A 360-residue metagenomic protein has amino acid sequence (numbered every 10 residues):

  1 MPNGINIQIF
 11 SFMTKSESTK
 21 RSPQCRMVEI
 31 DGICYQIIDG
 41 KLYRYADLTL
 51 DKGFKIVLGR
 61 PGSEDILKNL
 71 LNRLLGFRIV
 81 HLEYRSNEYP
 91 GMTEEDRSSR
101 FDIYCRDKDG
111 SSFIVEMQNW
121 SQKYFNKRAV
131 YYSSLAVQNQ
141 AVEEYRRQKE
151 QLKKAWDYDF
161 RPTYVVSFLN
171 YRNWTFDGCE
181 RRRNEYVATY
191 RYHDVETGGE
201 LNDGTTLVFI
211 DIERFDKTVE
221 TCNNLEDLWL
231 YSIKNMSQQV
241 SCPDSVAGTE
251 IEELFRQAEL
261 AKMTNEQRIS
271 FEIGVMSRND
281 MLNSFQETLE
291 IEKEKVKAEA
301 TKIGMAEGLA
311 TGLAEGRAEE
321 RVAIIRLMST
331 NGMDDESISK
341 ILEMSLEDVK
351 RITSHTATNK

Functional and structural regions predicted by a protein language model:
P2-T206, D216, K295: Accessory alpha/beta interaction modules
I7-I9, T14-Y43, F113-Q118, E220 (+1 more regions): Short, charged alpha-helical interaction segments and adjacent helix-coil junctions
K52-I56, S167, F209-R214, L228-N235 (+1 more regions): Short, hydrophobic/amphipathic alpha-helical patches that form generic packing surfaces within helical domains
C179-T189, N223-L230, G274-V275: Short intrinsically disordered coil segments
D194-E200, V208, N224, L228-I233: Low-complexity, glycine/alanine/valine/leucine- and proline-rich hydrophobic stretches
N202, V208, F215, C222-N223 (+1 more regions): N-terminal globular core domains of eukaryotic regulatory proteins
